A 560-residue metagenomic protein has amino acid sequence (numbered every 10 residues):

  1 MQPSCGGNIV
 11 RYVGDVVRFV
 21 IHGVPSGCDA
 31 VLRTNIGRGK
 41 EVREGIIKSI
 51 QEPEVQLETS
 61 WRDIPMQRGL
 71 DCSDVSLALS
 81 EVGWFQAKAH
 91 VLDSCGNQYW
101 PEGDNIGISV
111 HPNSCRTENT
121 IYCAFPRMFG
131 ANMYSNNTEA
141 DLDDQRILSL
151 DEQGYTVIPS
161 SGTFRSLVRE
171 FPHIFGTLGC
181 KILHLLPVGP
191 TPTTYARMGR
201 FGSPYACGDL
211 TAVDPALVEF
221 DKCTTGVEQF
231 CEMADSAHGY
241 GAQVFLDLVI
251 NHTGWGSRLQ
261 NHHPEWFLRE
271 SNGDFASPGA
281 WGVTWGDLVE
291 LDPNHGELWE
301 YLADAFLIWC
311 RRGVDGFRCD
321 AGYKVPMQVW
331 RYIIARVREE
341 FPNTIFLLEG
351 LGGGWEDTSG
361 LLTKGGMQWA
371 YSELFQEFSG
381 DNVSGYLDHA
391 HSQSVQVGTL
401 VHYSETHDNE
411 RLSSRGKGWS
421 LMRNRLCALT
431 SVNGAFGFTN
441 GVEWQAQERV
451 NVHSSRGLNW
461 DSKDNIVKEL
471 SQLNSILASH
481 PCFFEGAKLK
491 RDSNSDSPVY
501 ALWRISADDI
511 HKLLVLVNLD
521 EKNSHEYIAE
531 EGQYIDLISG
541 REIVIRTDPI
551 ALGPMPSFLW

Functional and structural regions predicted by a protein language model:
G7-Q243, N251-T253: N-terminal structural segment of carbohydrate-active enzymes
T120, I545-W560: C-terminal beta-strand-rich structural cap/linker in extracellular carbohydrate-active enzymes
T120-Y122, L183-L185, V244-L246, F317 (+4 more regions): Hydrophobic faces of well-ordered beta-strands that scaffold small-molecule active sites in alpha/beta enzyme cores
R127-A131, R146-R165, A206-V227, W255 (+5 more regions): The substrate-binding groove and active-site-proximal loops of carbohydrate-active enzymes, especially glycoside
N132-E152, T193, S394-Q533, S539-E542: Loop/helix patches that line or flank the sugar-binding groove of alpha-linked glycan CAZymes
T138-L142, T191-T211, I250-A280, A335 (+1 more regions): Aromatic- and acidic-residue-enriched segments that line the glycan-binding/catalytic groove of carbohydrate-active
G256-R312, G322-Y323: Active-site-adjacent "subsite" loops/lids of carbohydrate-active enzymes
D304-L307, D320-L400, K417, Q447-I476 (+5 more regions): Active-site-proximal helices and loops of the catalytic beta/alpha 8
